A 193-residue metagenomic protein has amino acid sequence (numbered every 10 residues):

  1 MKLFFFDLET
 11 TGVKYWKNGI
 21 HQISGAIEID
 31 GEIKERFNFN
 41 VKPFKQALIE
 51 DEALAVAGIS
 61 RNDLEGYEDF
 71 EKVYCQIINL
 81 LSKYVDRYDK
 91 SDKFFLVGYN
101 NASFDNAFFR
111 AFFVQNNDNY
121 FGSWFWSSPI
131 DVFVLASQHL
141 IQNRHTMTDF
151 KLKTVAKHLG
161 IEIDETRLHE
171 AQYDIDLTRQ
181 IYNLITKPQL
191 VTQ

Functional and structural regions predicted by a protein language model:
M1-F4: Extreme N-terminal starter segment of soluble prokaryotic enzymes
L8-W16: Short acidic, Gly/Ser-rich segments with clustered Asp/Glu that frequently serve as metal-coordination loops in enzyme
K17-I20, I27-A57, V85-Q193: Metal-dependent phosphoesterase core characteristic of DEDDh/y 3'-5' exonuclease domains
A57-Y84: Metal-dependent phosphoesterase signature
